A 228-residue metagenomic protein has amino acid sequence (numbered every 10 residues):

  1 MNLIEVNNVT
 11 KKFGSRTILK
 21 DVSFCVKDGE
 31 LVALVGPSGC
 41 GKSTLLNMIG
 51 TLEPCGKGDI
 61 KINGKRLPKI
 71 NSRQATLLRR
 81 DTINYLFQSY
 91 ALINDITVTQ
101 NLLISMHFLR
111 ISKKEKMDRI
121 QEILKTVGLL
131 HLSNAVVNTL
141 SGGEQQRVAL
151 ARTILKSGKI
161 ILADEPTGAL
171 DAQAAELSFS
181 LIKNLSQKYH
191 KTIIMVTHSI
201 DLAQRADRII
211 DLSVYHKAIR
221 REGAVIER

Functional and structural regions predicted by a protein language model:
V35-P37: The feature captures the beta-strand-to-loop junction immediately N-terminal to the Walker
G50: Helix-to-loop junction immediately C-terminal to a conserved catalytic motif
R80, A135-N138, K156: Conserved signature/switch motifs of ABC ATPase nucleotide-binding domains
I96-I104: Short coil-to-helix segment of the ABC ATPase nucleotide-binding domain corresponding to the Q-loop/switch region
V136-L140, E144-Q146: Conserved ABC ATPase signature
I161-D164: Catalytic Walker B motif of ABC-type/P-loop ATPase nucleotide-binding domains
